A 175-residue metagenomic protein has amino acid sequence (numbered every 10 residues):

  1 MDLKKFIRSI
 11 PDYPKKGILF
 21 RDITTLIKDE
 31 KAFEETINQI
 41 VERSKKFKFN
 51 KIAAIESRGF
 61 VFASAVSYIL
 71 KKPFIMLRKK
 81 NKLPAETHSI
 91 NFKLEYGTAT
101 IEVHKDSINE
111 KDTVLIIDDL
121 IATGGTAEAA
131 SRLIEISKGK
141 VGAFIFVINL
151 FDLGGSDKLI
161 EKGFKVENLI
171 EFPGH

Functional and structural regions predicted by a protein language model:
M1-H175: PRPP-associated nucleotide enzymes
